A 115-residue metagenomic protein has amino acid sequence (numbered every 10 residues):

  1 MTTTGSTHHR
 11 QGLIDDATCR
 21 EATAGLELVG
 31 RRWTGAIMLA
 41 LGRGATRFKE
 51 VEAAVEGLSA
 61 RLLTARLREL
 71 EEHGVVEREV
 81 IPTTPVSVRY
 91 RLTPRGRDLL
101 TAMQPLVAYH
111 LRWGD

Functional and structural regions predicted by a protein language model:
M1-Q11, A17: Long, low-complexity, charged/polar intrinsically disordered regions in eukaryotic proteins
D15-L62, H73, P82-T84, R89: N-terminal helix-turn-helix DNA-binding core of bacterial DNA-binding proteins
G35, H73, A102-G114: Alpha-helical linker/hinge and terminal dimerization helices associated with HTH transcriptional regulators
R66: Residues within the DNA-recognition helix of helix-turn-helix
P82-P105: Basic, amphipathic "hinge/linker" alpha-helix immediately C-terminal to the N-terminal HTH DNA-binding motif
